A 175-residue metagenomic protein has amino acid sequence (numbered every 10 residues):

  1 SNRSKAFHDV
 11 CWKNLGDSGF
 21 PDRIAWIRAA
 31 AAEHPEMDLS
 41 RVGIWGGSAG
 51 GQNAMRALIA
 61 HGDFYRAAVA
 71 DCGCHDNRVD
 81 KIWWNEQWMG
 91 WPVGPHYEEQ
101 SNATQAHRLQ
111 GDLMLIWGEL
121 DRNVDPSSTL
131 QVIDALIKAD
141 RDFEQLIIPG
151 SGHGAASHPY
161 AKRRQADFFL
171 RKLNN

Functional and structural regions predicted by a protein language model:
S1-G47, N53, H75, D80-W83: Cap/lid segment of the alpha/beta-hydrolase catalytic domain
N2, L130, I137-N175: C-terminal catalytic histidine-bearing segment of alpha/beta-hydrolase fold enzymes
D22, R66-A67, C72-G111, K138: Mobile cap/lid helix-loop segments that gate and shape the active-site cleft of serine hydrolases
I44-G46, D71, I116: Short beta-strand immediately N-terminal to the catalytic nucleophile in serine-hydrolase-like folds
S48, E119, S151: Residue-level signal for short, function-critical loop segments
G51-D63: Short glycine-enriched nucleophile-adjacent loop and the immediately C-terminal alpha-helix near the catalytic center
L109, L115-W117, D121: Short beta-strand/loop motif that positions the catalytic acidic residue of the alpha/beta-hydrolase fold
L120-V124, G154-A155: Acidic catalytic loop of the alpha/beta-hydrolase fold
